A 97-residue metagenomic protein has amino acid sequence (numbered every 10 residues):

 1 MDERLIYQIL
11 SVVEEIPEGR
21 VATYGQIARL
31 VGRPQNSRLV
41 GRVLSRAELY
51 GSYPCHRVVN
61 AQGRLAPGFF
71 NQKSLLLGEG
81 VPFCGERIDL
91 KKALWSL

Functional and structural regions predicted by a protein language model:
M1-L97: Nucleic acid-binding interface residues in structured DNA/RNA-binding domains, emphasizing the DNA-engaging scaffolds
